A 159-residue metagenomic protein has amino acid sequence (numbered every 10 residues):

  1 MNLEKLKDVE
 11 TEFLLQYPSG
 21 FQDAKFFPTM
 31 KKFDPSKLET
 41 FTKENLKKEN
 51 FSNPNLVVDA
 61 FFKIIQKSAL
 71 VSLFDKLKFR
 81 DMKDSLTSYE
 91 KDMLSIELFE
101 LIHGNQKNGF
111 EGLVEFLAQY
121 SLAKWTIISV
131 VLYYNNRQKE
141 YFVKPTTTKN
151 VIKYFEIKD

Functional and structural regions predicted by a protein language model:
M1-Y120, Q138-D159: An N-terminal alpha-helical hairpin/helix-loop-helix interaction module that forms a charged, gly/pro-flexible surface
E115-L132: Helix-hairpin-helix
V131-Y134, N150: Short acidic/histidine-centered micro-motifs embedded in hydrophobic/aromatic stretches that mark compact functional
